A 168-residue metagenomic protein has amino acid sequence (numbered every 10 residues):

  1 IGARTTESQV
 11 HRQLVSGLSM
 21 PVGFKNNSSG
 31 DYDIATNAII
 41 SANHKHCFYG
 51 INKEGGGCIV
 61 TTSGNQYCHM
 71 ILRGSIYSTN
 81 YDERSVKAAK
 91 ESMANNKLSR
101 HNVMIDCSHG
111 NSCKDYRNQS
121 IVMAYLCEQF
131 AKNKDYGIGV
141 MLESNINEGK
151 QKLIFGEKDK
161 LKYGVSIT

Functional and structural regions predicted by a protein language model:
I1-A88, H109-G110, K114-Y125, Q129-A131 (+3 more regions): Active-site-facing alpha/beta catalytic cores
V60-T62, A94-L98: Acidic (Asp/Glu)-rich catalytic clusters
E91-N95, Y163-I167: Catalytic-site microenvironment of enzymes that process N-acetyl-hexosamine-containing cell-wall polysaccharides
N96-L98, K132-D135: Short helix-capping segments at alpha-helix termini
I105: Conserved, mostly hydrophobic/aromatic
